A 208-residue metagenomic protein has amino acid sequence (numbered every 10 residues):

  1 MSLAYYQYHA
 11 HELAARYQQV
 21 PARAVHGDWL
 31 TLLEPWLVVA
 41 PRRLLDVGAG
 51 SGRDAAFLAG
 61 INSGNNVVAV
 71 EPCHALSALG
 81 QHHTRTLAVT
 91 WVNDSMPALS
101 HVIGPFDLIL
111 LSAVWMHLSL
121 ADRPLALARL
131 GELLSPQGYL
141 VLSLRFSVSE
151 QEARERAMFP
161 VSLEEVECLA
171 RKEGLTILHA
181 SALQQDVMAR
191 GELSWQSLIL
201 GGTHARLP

Functional and structural regions predicted by a protein language model:
M1-L45, G50-V102, L118-L125, R129 (+1 more regions): Class I (Rossmann-like) S-adenosyl-L-methionine-dependent methyltransferase catalytic domain, capturing the SAM-binding
L110: A conserved beta-strand element that flanks and buttresses the S-adenosyl-L-methionine
A113-V114: Short catalytic micro-motifs in class I SAM-dependent methyltransferases
E132: Short, conserved loop/helix-junction motifs that constitute active-site signature segments in enzyme catalytic cores
